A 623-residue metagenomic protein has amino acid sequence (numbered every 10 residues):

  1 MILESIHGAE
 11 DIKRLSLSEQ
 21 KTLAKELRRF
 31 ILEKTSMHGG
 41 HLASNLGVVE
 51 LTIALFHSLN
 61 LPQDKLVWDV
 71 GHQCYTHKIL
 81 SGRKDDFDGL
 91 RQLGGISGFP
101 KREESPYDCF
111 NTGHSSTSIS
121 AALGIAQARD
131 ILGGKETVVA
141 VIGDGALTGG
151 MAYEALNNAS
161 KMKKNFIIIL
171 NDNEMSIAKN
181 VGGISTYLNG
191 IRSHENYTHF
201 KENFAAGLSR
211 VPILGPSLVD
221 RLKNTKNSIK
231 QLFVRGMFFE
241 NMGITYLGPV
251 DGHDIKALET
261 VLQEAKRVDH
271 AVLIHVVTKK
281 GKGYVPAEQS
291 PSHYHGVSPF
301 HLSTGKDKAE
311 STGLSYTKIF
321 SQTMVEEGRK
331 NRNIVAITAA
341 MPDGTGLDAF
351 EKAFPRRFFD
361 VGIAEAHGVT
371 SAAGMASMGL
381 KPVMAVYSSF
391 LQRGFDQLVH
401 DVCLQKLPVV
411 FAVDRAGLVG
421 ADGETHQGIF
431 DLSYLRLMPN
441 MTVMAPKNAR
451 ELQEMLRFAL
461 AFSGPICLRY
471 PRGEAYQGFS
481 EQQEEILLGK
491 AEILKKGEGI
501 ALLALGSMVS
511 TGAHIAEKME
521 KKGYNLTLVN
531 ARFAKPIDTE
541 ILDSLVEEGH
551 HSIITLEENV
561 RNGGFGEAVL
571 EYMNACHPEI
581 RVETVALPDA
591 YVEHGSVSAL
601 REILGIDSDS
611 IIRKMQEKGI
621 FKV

Functional and structural regions predicted by a protein language model:
M1-S81, F238-E259, V268, V272-T278: N-terminal amphipathic, basic-rich helices that act as targeting or association modules
G39-V48, V67-G71, P100-S120, I142-A146 (+7 more regions): Active-site nucleophile and cofactor-binding loops and adjacent substrate-binding regions of central metabolic enzymes
H41-M162, Y316, N333-I334, T338-A339 (+1 more regions): Cofactor-binding active-site loop characterized by glycine-rich and histidine/acidic residues
K65, H270, T278-L391, Q397-L407 (+2 more regions): Non-catalytic terminal/interface segments that mediate subunit docking, oligomerization, and allosteric communication
E174-F320: Long, well-ordered, tryptophan-enriched scaffold segments
L218-P286, P408-V413, L432-E481, S608-V623: Structural signature of the thiamine diphosphate
T260-Q263, H295-G296, S315-K330, G346-K352 (+5 more regions): Glycine-/acidic-rich phosphate or pyrophosphate-binding loops and their flanking alpha/beta elements
P299-S303, D307-E310, G420-D422, T442 (+1 more regions): Peripheral docking tails and interdomain loops at the edges of cofactor- or intermediate-handling domains
